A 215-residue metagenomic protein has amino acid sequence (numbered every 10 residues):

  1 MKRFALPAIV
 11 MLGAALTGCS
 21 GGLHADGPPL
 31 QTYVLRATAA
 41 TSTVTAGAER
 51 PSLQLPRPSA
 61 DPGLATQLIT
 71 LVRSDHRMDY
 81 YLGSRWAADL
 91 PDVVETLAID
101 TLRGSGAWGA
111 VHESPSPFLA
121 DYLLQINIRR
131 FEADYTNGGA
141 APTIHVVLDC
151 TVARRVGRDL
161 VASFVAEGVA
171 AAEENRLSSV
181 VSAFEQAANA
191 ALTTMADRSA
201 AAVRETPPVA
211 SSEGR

Functional and structural regions predicted by a protein language model:
M1-C19: Sec-dependent bacterial lipoprotein signal peptides
C19-P91, A202-R215: A structural "domain/chain start" motif
S20-S42, S105-V156: Surface-exposed short loop/turn segments
E49-P51, A65-Q67, S74, L82 (+4 more regions): Envelope-exposed proteins and targeting segments
P58, I128-E132, E167-V169: Generic short beta-strand segments
R77-R85, V156-D197: Short secondary-structure boundary motifs at beta->alpha junctions and helix caps
P91, E95-I99, S105, E185-L192 (+1 more regions): Extracytoplasmic/secreted envelope proteins and their assembly/folding machinery, especially bacterial periplasmic
